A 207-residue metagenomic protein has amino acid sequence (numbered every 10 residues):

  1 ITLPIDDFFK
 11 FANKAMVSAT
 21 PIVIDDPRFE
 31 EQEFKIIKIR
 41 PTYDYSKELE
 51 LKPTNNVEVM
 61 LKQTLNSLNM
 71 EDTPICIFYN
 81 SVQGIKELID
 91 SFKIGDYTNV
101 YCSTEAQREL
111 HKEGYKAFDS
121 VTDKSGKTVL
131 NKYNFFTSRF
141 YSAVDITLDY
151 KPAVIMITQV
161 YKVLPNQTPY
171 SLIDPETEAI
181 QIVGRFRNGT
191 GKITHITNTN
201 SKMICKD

Functional and structural regions predicted by a protein language model:
I1-D6: SF2 helicase catalytic motif II
D7, A12-N13, V17-S67: Interdomain hinge/linker at the junction between the two RecA-like core domains of SF2 helicases
K10-A15, P74, V129-N134: Loop/turn-to-beta-strand initiation segments
I24-D25, I85, S125-V129, Y133-M156 (+1 more regions): SF2 helicase motor core recognition
T64-K93: Conserved strand-helix element at the start of the C-terminal RecA-like helicase core
N80-V82, N99-T122, T137-R139: Conserved helicase motor
K151-P152, R185-D207: Long, charge-rich C-terminal accessory regions
K162-G191: Conserved SF2 helicase motif VI
